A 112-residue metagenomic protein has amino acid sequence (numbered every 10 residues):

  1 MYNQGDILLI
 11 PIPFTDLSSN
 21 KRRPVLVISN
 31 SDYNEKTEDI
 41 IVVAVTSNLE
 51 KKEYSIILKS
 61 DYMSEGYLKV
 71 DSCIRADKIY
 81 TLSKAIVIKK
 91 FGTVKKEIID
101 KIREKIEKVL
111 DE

Functional and structural regions predicted by a protein language model:
P13-L17: Short, charged beta-turn/beta-strand-edge "cap" motif at the junction between a beta-strand and an adjacent loop
S18-K21, V27-S60: Compact nucleic-acid interaction/catalytic patches
M63-E112: C-terminal terminal-subdomain/extension
